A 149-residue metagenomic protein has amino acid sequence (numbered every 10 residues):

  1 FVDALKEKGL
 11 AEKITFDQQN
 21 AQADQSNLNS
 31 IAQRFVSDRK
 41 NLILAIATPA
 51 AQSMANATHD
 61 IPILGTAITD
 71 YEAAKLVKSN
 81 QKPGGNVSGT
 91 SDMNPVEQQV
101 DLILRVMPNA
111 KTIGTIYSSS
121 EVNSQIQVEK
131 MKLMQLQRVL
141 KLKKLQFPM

Functional and structural regions predicted by a protein language model:
F1-M149: Short hydrophobic alpha-helices and adjacent helix-cap/hinge residues
